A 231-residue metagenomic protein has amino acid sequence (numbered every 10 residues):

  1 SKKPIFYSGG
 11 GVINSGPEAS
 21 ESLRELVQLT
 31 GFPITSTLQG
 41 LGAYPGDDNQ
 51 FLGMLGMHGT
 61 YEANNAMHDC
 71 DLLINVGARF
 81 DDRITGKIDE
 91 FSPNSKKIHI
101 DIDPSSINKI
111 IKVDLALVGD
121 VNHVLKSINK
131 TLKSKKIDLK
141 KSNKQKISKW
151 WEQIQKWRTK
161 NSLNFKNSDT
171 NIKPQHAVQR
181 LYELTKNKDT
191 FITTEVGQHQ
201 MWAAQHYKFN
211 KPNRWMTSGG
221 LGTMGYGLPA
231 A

Functional and structural regions predicted by a protein language model:
S1-F6, L26, M67-D69, R180-T190: Glycine-rich phosphate/diphosphate-binding loops that line cofactor/substrate pockets in enzymes
I13-N14, D81-R83, M201: Short glycine-rich, flexible loops that bind phosphorylated cofactors or substrates
G16-L23, V27, G56-A63, M67 (+9 more regions): Generic structural signal for well-ordered, non-membrane alpha-helical segments in soluble metabolic enzymes
P17-Q39, T190: Redox- and metal-dependent alpha/beta enzyme cores, enriched for Fe-S-associated oxidoreductases and cofactor-handling
S20-L23, N64, D69, N108-I110 (+3 more regions): Thiamine diphosphate
Q39-K149: Glycine-rich, acidic loop regions that bind phosphate or pyrophosphate groups
E152-L228: Active-site diphosphate/adenylate-binding microenvironment
